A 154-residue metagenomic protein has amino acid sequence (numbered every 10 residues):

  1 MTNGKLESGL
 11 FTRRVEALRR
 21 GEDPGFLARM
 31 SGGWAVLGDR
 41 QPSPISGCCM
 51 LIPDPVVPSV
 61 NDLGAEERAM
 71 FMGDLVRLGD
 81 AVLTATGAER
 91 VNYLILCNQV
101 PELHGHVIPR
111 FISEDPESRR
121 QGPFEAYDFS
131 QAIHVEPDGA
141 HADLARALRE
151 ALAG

Functional and structural regions predicted by a protein language model:
M1-P55: Active-site microenvironments that recognize anionic phosphate/pyrophosphate groups
T2-A17, F111-G154: C-terminal helix-cap and adjacent tail motif
G33-W34, V91, L103: Conserved beta-strand core positions
M50-M72, F129-G139: Short histidine-centered catalytic/ligand-binding loop motif
P53, G105-P109, L148: A structural signal for short, well-ordered beta-strand segments
A69-E89: A long amphipathic alpha-helix within ATP-dependent nucleotide-binding catalytic cores
T86-Q99: A short glycine-rich, hydrophobically flanked beta-strand micro-motif that places a catalytic Asp/Glu for divalent metal
N98-I112: Histidine-centered catalytic micro-motifs
